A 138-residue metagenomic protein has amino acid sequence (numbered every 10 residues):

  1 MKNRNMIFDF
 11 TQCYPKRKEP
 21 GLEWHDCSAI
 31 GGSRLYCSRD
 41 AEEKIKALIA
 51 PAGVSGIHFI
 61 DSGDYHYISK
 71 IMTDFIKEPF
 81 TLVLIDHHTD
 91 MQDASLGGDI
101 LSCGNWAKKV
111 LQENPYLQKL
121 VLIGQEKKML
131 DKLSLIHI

Functional and structural regions predicted by a protein language model:
M1-A41: N-terminal glycine-rich anion-binding loop in soluble enzyme alpha/beta folds
M1-K2, I49-V54, D74-E78, P115: Flexible, charged surface loops at secondary-structure boundaries
R4-M6, G56, T81-V83: Structural motif
P15-K18, K128-L133: Short, charged/polar "capping" segments at the starts of alpha-helices and the immediately preceding loops
E19-P20, L96-G97, S134: Short aromatic-enriched loop/helix-cap "lid" or pocket-rim segments at secondary-structure transitions that line
S28-G56, S62: Active-site-flanking structural segment that lines cofactor/substrate pockets
I60-L130: Active-site histidine-anchored catalytic micro-motif
I136-I138: Conserved small/polar residues in nucleotide/adenosyl-binding loops
